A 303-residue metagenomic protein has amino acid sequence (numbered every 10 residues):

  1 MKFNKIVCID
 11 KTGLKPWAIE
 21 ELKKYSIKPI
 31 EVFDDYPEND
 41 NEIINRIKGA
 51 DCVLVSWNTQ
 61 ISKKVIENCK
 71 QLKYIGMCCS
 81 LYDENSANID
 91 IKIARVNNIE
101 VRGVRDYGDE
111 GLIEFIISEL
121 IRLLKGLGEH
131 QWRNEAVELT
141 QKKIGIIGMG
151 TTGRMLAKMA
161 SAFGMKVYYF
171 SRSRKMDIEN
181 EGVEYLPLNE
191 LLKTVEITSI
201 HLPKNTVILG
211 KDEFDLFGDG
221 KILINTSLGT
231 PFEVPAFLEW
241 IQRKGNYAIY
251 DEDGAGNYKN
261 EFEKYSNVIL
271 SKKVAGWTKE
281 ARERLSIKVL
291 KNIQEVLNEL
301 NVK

Functional and structural regions predicted by a protein language model:
M1-A50, G164-Y168: N-terminal glycine-/charge-rich "phosphate-binding" loop or analogous flexible N-terminal tail
F3, L72, T140-K143, G220: Phosphate-coordination loops involved in phosphoryl transfer and adenosine-cofactor binding
K48-D51, I61-V65, R174-E261: Rossmann-like adenosine-cofactor binding region
A50-Q131: Phosphate/diphosphate ligand-binding glycine-rich loop within oxidoreductases
C69-Y74, V96-I99, M165, D219-K221 (+1 more regions): A short helix->loop->beta-strand "cap" motif at the edges of active sites that frequently abuts
F115, G220-I222, T226-K303: Rossmann-like dinucleotide-binding domain for NAD(H)/NADP(H)
G126-L156: Glycine-rich NAD(P)-binding loop of Rossmann-like domains
A162-E179: NAD(P)-binding Rossmann-fold cofactor-contacting core
